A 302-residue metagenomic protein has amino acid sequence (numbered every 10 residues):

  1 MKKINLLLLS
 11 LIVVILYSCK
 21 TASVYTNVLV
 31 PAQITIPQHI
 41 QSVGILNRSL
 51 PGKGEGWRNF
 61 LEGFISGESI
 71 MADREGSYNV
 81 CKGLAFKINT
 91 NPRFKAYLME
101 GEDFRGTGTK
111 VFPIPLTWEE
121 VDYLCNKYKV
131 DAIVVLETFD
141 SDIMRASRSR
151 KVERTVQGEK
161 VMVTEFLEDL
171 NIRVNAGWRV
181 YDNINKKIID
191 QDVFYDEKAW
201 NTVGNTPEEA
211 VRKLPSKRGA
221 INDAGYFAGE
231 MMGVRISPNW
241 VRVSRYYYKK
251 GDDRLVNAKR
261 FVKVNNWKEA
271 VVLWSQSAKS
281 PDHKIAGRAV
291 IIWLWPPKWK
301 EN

Functional and structural regions predicted by a protein language model:
M1-L8: Bacterial N-terminal signal peptides that target proteins for export
C19-I40, G44, E168-N175, R179-H283 (+2 more regions): C-terminal/domain-edge helix-coil "capping" segments
T35, S69-V80, P113-L116, C125 (+3 more regions): Extracytoplasmic/periplasmic, Sec-exported soluble proteins
L46-F139, N185-K187: N-terminal segment of the mature soluble domain
K53-W57, R145-A146, W200-N205: Short acidic/His/Gly/Ser-rich catalytic and metal-binding motifs that mark active-site loops of diverse hydrolases
W57-M71, E153-M162, P207-V211: A solvent-exposed, charged loop/short amphipathic helix patch at secondary-structure junctions
P113-I184, K268-V272, A278-R288: Surface-exposed short loop/turn segments
